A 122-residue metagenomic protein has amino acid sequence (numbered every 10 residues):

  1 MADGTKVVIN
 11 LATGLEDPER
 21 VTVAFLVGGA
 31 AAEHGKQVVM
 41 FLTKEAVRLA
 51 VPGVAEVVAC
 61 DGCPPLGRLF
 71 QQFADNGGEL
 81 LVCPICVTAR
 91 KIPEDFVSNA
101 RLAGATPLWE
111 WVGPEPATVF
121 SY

Functional and structural regions predicted by a protein language model:
G4-L11, E115-A117, Y122: Polar low-complexity intrinsically disordered regions
V8-T22, V54: Short, glycine-rich nucleotide/cofactor-binding loops
V21-G35: Histidine-anchored nucleotide/phosphate-binding helix
V38-T43, L80-P84: Short internal beta-strands
A46-C60: N-terminal beta-loop-helix "entrance" segment that forms/cooperates in small-molecule cofactor or anionic ligand
E56-D61, F96-A100: Short, flexible loop segments at the rims of nucleotide/cofactor-binding pockets, characterized by
V57-A89: A glycine-rich helix N-cap at a beta->alpha junction
R90-G113, F120-S121: C-terminal structural segments of small proteins and small subunits
